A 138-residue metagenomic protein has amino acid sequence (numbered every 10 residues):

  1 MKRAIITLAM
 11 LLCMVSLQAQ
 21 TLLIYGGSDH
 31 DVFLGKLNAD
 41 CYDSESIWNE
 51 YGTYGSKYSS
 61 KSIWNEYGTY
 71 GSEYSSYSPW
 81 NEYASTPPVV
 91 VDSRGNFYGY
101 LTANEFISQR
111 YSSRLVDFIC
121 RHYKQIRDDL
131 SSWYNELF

Functional and structural regions predicted by a protein language model:
A4-V15: Sec-dependent N-terminal signal peptides
Q18-F138: Repetitive, compositionally biased segments used for assembly/scaffolding
